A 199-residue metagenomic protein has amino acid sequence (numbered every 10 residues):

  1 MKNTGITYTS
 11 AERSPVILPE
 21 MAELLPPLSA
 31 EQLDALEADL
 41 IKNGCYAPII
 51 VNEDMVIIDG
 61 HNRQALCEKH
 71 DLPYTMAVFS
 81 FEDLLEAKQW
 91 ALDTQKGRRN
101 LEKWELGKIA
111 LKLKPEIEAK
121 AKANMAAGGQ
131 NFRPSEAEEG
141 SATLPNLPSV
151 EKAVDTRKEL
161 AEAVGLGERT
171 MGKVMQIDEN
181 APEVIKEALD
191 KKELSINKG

Functional and structural regions predicted by a protein language model:
M1-D39, I49-E53: N-terminal leader or domain-start segments enriched in small/polar residues
M21-E37, I41-N43, R63-D178, K198-G199: Amphipathic, charge-rich alpha-helical segments that serve as recognition/docking helices
K42, I58, D190: Short glycine/serine/threonine-biased micro-segments
Y46-I49, A181-P182: Short, proline-centered helix/strand-breaking motifs
V51-N52, R157, V184: Alpha-helical hydrophobic/aromatic positions enriched in membrane-embedded helices and signal peptides
E53-D59, R63: Acidic, metal-coordinating catalytic cores used for nucleic-acid/nucleotide bond scission and strand-transfer chemistry
E187-L194: Short, basic, alpha-helical segments at the C-terminal edge of helix-turn-helix-like DNA-binding modules
